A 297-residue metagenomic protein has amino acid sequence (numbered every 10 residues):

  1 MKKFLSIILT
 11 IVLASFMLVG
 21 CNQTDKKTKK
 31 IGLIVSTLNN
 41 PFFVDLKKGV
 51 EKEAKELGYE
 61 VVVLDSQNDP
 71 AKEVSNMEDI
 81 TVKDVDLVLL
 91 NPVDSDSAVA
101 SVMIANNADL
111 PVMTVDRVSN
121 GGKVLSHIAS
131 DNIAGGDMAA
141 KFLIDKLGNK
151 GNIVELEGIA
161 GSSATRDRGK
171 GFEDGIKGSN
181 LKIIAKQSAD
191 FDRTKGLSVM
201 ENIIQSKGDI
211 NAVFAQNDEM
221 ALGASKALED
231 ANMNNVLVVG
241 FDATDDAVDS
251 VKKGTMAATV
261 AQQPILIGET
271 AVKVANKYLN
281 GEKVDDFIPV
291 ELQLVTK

Functional and structural regions predicted by a protein language model:
M1-K30, K52-E56, E60, M103-L110: Short, low-complexity disordered leader/linker segments with a strong preference for bacterial N-terminal type II
I31, E73, I128-I153, K195-L197 (+2 more regions): Hydrophobic alpha-helical segments within soluble ligand-binding/sensing domains
G32-E53, L57, V61-D79, K83-V85 (+4 more regions): Extracytoplasmic "Venus flytrap"
I34, V62-L64, L89-N91, V112-D116 (+6 more regions): Structural recognition of the beta-strand scaffold that forms the well-ordered cores of secreted hydrolase catalytic
F42-Y59, G135-F142, S163-K182, K195 (+4 more regions): Short, solvent-exposed amphipathic alpha-helices that sit in or adjacent to ligand/effector-binding or catalytic
L87, D94-A134, F142, N152 (+2 more regions): Flexible loop/hinge segments that line or gate small-molecule binding clefts
L87-N106, F172, A185, D190-D249: Hydrophobic alpha-helical
L156, A160-A164, D174-I176, Q263-K297: Hinge/cleft segment of the Venus flytrap/periplasmic-binding protein
